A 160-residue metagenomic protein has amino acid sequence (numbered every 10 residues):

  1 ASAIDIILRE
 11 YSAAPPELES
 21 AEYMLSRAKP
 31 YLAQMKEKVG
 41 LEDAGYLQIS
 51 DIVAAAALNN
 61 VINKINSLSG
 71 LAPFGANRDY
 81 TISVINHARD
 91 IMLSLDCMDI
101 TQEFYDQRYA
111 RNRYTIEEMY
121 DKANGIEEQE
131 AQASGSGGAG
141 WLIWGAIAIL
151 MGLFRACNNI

Functional and structural regions predicted by a protein language model:
A1-E19, Y23-K29, A33, L47-P73 (+2 more regions): Amphipathic alpha-helical repeat scaffolds of TPR domains
E17-L41, R78-R89: Helix-turn-helix repeat elements of alpha-solenoid scaffolds
A44: Conserved GTPase G-domain substructure that encodes guanine base recognition and part of the catalytic core, centered
P73-A76, Y80, I160: Surface-exposed flexible segments
T81-E103: Short, intrinsically disordered, low-complexity segments enriched in Ser/Thr and Pro
G125-S136: Juxtamembrane low-complexity tails/linkers enriched in Ser/Thr-Pro and polybasic
S134-I160: Alpha-helical transmembrane anchor segments and their immediate juxtamembrane flanks, especially terminal single-pass
